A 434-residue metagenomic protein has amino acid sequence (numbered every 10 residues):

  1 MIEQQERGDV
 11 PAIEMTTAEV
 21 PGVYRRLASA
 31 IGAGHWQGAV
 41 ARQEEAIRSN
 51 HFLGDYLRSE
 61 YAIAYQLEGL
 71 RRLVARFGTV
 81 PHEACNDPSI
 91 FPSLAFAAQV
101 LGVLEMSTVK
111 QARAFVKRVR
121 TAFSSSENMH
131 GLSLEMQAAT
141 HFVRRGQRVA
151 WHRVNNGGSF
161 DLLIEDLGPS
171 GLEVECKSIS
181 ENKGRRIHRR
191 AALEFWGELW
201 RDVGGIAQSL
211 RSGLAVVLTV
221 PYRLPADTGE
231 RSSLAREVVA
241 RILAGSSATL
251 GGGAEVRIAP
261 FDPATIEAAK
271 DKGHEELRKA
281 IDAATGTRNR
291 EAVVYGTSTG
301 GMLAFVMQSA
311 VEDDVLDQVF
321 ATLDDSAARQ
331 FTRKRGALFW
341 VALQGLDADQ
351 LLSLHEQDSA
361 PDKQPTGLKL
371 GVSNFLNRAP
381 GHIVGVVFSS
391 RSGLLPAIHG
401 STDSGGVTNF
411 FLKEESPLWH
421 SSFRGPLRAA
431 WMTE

Functional and structural regions predicted by a protein language model:
M1-R145, R153, S178-E434: Charged, structured surface patches that assemble and position nucleic-acid processing machinery
R148, D161, G171-L172, G336-L338: Beta-sheet entry/capping signal
A150-G157: A short glycine-rich beta-strand->turn/loop micro-motif centered on a GG-aromatic cluster
G157-L167, G171-C176: Short acidic loop-to-beta-strand element that houses the catalytic metal-binding Asp/Glu of nuclease active sites
